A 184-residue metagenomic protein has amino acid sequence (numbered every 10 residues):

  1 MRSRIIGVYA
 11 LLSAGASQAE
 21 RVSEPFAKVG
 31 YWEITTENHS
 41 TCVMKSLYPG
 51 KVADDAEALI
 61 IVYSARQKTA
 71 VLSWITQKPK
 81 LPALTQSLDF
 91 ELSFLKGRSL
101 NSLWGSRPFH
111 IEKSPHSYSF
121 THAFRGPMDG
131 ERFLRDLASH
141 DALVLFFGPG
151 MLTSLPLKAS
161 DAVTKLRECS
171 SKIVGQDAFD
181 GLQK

Functional and structural regions predicted by a protein language model:
R2-Y9: Sec-dependent signal peptide recognition, specifically the positively charged N-region followed immediately by
Y9-L11, L143: Enrichment for repetitive, rod-forming helical segments
A14-A16: N-terminal signal peptide c-region/cleavage motif recognized by signal peptidases
A19-K184: A generic "folded-domain core" signal
